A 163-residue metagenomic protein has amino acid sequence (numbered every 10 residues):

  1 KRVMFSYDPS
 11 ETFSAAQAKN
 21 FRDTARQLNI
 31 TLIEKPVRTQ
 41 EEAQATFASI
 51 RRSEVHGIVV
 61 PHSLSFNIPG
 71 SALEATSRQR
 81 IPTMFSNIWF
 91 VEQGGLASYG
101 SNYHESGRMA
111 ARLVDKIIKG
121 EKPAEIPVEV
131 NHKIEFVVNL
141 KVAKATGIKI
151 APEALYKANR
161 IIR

Functional and structural regions predicted by a protein language model:
K1-R163: Short hydrophobic alpha-helices and adjacent helix-cap/hinge residues
